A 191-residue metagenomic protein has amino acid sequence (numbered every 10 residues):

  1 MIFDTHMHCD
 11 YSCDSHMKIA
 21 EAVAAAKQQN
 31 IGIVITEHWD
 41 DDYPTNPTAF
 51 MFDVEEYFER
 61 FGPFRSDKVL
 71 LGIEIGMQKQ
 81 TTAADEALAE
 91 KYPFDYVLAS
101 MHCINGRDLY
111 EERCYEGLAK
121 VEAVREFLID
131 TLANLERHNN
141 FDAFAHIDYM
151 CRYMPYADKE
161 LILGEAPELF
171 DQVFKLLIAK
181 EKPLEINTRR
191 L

Functional and structural regions predicted by a protein language model:
M1-K79, C151-P155, K159-G164, T188: An N-terminally biased module of ancient metal coordination in phosphate/nucleic-acid-related enzymes
I2, A24-N30, E55-S66, E86-L98 (+2 more regions): Acidic (Asp/Glu)-rich catalytic clusters
Y11-C13, P93, A99-L191: Domain-core and long-helix interface of multi-subunit machines
S15-A25, Q80-L88, E126-R137, F170: Short, acidic/polar
N46, Q80-D85, R107-E111: Short, conserved acidic/polar surface loops in the N-terminal third of protein domains
